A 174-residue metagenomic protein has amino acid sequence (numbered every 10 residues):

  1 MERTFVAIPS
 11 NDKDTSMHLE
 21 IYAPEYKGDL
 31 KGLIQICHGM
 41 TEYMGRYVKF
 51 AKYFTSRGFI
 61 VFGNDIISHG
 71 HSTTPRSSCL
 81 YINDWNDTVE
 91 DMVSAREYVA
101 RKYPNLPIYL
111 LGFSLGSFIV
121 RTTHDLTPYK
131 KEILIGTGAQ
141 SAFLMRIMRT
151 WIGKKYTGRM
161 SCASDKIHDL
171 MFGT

Functional and structural regions predicted by a protein language model:
M1-Y26: N-terminal cap/lid segment of alpha/beta-hydrolase-fold proteins
G32-L33, P107-Y109, K131: Structural motif
I34-E42: Active-site glycine-rich loops that stabilize anionic/oxyanionic intermediates across multiple enzyme folds
M44-R76: Conserved alpha/beta-hydrolase
I82-A100: Alpha/beta-hydrolase active-site loop
Y103-S114: Alpha/beta-hydrolase fold nucleophile elbow
F113, F118-T174: Alpha/beta-hydrolase-fold enzymes
